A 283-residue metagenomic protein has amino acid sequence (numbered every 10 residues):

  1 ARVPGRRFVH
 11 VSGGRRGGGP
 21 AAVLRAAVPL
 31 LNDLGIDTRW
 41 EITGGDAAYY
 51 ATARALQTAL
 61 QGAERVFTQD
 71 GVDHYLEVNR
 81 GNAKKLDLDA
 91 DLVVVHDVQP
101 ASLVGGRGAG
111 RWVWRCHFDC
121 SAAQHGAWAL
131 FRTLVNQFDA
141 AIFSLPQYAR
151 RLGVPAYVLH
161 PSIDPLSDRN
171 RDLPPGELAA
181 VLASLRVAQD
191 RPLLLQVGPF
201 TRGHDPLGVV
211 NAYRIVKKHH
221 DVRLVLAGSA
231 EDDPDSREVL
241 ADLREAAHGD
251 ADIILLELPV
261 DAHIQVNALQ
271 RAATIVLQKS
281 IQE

Functional and structural regions predicted by a protein language model:
A1-R7, R25-D89, L159-L166, D172 (+2 more regions): A conserved catalytic-core segment of Leloir-type glycosyltransferases
V9, L182-H204, V210, L224-V225: Conserved donor-binding/catalytic core segment of Leloir-type glycosyltransferases
V9-R15, N82-Q99, V113: Short N-terminal targeting/anchoring amphipathic segment
G14-R15, A188, V197-T201, A230-D232 (+1 more regions): Short donor-sugar binding/catalytic loops of nucleotide-sugar-dependent glycosyltransferases, especially enzymes
W114, S121, R132-A188: Donor nucleotide-sugar binding/catalytic pocket of nucleotide-sugar-dependent glycosyltransferases
D205-D221, A246: Short hydrophobic signal-anchor/transmembrane segments that target glycosyltransferases and glycosylation machinery
G228-E231, S236-A268, A272: Nucleotide-activated donor-binding/catalytic signature segment of Leloir-type glycosyltransferases, i.e., the conserved
A268-E283: Acidic donor-binding loop of glycosyltransferase active sites
